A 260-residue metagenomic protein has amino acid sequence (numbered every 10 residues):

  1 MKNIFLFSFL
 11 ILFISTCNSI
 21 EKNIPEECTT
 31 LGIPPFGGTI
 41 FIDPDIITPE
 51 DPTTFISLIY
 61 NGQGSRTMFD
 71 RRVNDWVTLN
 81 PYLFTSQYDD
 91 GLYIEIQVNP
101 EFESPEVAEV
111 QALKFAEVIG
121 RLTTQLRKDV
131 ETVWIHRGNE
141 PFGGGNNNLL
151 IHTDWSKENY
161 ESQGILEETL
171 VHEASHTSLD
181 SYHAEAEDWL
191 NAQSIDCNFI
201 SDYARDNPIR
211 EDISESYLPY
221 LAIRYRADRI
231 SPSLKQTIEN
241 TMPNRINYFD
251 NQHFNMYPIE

Functional and structural regions predicted by a protein language model:
M1-N3, L12-L31, E260: Bacterial Sec-dependent N-terminal signal peptides
N23-E26, D43-L150: Auxiliary, metal-adjacent structural segments of Zn-dependent hydrolase domains
E101, N139-F142, W155-E158, H176 (+2 more regions): Solvent-exposed loop/turn segments at secondary-structure junctions within structured extracellular/periplasmic domains
G120, T124, S175-H183, P219-R226 (+1 more regions): Sec-exported extracytoplasmic/periplasmic mature domains
F142-G145, T177-Q193: A structural motif
H152-T169: Short pre-active-site segment immediately N-terminal to the catalytic Zn-binding motif
G164-H183, S214: Active-site recognition of the HExxH zinc-binding catalytic motif
N191-E260: Metalloprotease/metallohydrolase-associated module, dominated by Zn2+-dependent proteases
